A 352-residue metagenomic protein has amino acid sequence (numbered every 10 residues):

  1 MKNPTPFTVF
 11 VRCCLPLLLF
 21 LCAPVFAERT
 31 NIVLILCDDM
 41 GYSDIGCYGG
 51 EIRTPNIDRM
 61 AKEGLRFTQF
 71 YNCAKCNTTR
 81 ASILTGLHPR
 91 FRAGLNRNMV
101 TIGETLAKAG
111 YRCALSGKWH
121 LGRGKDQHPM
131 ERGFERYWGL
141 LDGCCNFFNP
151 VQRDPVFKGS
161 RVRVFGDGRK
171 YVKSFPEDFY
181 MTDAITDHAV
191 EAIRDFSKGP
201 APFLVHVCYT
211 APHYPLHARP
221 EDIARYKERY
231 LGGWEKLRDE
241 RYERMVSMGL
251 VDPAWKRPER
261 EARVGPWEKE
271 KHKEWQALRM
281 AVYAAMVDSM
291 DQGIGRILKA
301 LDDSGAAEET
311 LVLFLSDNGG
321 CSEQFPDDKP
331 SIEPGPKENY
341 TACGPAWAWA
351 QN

Functional and structural regions predicted by a protein language model:
M1-V11: N-terminal secretory signal peptides that target proteins for export/translocation
T8-F10, P24, L311: Detector for intrinsically disordered, low-structure N-terminal pre-sequences
V11-A23: Bacterial N-terminal signal peptides
F26-N352: Formylglycine-dependent sulfatase
